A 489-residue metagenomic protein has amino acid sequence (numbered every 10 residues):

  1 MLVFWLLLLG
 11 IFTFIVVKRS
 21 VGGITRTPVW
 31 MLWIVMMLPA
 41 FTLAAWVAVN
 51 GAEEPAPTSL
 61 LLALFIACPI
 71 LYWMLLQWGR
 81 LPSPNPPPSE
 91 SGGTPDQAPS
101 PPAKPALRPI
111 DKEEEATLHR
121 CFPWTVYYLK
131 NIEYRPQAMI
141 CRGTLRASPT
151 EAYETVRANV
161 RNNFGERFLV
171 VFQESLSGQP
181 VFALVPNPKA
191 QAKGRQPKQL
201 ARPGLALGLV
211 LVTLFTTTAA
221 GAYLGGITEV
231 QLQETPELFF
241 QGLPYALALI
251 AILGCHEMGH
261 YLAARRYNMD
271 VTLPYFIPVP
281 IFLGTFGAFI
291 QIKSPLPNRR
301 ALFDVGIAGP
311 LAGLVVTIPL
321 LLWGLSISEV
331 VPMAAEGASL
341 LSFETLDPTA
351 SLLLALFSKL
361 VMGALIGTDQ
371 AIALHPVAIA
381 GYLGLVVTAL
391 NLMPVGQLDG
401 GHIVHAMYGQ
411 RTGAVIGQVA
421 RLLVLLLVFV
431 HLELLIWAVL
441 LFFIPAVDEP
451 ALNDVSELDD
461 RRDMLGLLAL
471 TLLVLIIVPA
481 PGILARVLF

Functional and structural regions predicted by a protein language model:
M1-F489: Hydrophobic transmembrane alpha-helices and their immediate loop junctions in multi-pass integral membrane proteins
